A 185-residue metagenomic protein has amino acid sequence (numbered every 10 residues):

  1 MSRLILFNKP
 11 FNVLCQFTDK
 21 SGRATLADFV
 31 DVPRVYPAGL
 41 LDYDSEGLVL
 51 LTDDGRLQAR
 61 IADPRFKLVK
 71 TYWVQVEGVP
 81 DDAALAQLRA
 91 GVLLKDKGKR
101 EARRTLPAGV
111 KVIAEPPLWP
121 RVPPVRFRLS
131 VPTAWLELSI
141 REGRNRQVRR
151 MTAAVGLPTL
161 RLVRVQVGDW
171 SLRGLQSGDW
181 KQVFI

Functional and structural regions predicted by a protein language model:
M1-I185: RNA pseudouridine synthases
